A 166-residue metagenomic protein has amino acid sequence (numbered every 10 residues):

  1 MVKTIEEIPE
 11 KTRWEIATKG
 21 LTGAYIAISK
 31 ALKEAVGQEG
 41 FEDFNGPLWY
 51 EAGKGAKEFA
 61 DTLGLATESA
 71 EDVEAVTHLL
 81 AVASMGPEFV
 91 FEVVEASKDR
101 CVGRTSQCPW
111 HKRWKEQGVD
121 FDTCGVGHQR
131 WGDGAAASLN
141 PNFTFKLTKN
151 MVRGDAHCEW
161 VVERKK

Functional and structural regions predicted by a protein language model:
M1-R100, Q107-V126, A137-H157, E163-K166: N-terminal accessory segment detector
G127-W131: ATP phosphate-binding glycine-rich loop and adjacent ATP-lid/helix-beta elements within ATP-binding kinase/ATPase
G134: Ligand-binding pocket scaffold of soluble enzyme catalytic domains
